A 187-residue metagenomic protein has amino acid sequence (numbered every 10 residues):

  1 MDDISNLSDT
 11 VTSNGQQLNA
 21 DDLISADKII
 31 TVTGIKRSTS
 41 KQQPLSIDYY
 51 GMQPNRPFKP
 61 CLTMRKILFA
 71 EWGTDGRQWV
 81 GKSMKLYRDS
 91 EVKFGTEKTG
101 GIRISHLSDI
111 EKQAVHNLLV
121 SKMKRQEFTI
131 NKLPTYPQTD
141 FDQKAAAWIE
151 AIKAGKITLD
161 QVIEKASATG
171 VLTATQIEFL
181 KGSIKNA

Functional and structural regions predicted by a protein language model:
M1-D21: OB/S1-fold single-stranded nucleic-acid-binding modules and their adjacent gly/ser/pro-rich low-complexity linkers
L23-A70: Short, contiguous, well-structured surface segments enriched in hydrophobic/aromatic residues
K41, Q78-V80, T96-K98, K122: A short, structural micro-pattern
A70-K85: Short nucleic-acid-contacting surface segments enriched for D/E, G, S/T with interspersed K/R
V92-H116: OB-fold/S1-family single-stranded nucleic acid-binding modules
V115-A187: Interfaces that engage single-stranded nucleic acids at replication/repair/recombination sites
